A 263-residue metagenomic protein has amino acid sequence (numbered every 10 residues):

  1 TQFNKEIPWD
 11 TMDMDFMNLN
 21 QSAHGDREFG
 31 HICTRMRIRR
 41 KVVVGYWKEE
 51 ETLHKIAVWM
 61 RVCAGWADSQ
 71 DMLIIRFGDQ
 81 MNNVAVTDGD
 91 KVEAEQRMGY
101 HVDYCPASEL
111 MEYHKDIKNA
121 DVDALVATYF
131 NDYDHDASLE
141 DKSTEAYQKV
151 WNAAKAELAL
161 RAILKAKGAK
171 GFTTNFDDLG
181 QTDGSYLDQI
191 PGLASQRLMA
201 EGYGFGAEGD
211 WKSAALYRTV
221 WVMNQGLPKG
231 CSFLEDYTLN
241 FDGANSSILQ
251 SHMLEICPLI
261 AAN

Functional and structural regions predicted by a protein language model:
T1, K118-K167: N-terminal small/polar loop signature for handling phosphorylated ligands or for N-terminal nucleophile
T1-N4, F172: Short beta-strand elements of ligand-binding domains
N4-E140: Cap/lid and interdomain-hinge subdomains that line or gate substrate/regulatory clefts in soluble alpha/beta enzymes
M17, D79-N82, Q148, Y203-E208: Conserved aromatic-histidine-acidic binding/catalytic patches
S22, E93, R97, H101 (+2 more regions): Anaerobic metallocofactor- and corrinoid-dependent redox/one-carbon enzyme cores, especially those from methanogenesis
